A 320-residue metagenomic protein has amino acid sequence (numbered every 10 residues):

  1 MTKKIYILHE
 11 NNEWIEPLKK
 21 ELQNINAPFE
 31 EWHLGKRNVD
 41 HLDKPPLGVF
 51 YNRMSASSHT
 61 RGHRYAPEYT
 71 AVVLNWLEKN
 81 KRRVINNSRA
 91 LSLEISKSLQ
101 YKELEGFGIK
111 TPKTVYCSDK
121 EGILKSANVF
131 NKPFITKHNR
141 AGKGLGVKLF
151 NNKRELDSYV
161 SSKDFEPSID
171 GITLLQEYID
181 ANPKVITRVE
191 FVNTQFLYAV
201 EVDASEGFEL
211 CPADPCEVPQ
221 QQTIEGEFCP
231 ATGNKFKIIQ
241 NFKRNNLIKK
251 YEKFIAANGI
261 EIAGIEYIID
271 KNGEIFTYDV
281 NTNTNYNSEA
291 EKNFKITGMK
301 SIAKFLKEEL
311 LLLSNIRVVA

Functional and structural regions predicted by a protein language model:
T2, K79-K81, R89-V185, N241 (+2 more regions): Active-site nucleotide/adenylate-binding loops and adjacent lid/helix of ATP-dependent enzymes
I7-L8, V192: Short hydrophobic segments within beta-strands
E10-K113: Conserved N-proximal alpha/beta basic substrate-recognition cap immediately N-terminal to, or forming the N-lobe
S55-S58, N139-A141, N283: Short glycine-rich anion-binding loops that position phosphate/pyrophosphate groups of nucleotides and phosphorylated
F134, L197-Y198, A263, F276-Y278: Protein kinase-like catalytic core scaffold
K148-I255: Phosphate-binding site of ATP-dependent enzymes
N241-F242, A256-I260, I269-A320: C-terminal active-site "lid" helix and adjoining low-complexity regulatory extension at the edge of ATP-using catalytic
I265-Y267: Hydrophobic residue at the +6 position relative to the catalytic HRD Asp in the kinase catalytic loop
